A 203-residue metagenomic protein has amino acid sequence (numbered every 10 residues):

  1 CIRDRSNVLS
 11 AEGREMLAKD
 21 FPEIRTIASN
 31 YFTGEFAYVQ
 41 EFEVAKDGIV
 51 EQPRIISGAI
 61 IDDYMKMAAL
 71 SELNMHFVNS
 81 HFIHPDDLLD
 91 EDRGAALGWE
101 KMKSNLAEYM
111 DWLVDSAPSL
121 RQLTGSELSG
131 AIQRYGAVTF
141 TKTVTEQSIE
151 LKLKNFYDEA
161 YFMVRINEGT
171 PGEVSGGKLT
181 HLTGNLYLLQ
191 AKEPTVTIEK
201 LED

Functional and structural regions predicted by a protein language model:
I2-K46: Catalytic domains of cell-wall/extracellular-matrix polysaccharide-remodeling enzymes, centered on de-N-acetylation
R3, N7-R14, D20, R54-A131: Catalytic grooves of carbohydrate-active enzymes
R25-V39, R121-E127, H181-N185: A generic structural motif
I27-Y31, G48-I61: Extracellular glycoside hydrolase catalytic/binding regions
Q40-K46, A68, A137-T143: Short, surface-exposed amphipathic charged segments that create phosphate/polyanion-binding patches used for binding
G125-N167: Surface beta-strand/loop "capping" patches
M163-K178: Solvent-exposed beta-hairpin/edge-strand motifs
L182-D203: C-terminal beta-strand-rich structural cap/linker in extracellular carbohydrate-active enzymes
